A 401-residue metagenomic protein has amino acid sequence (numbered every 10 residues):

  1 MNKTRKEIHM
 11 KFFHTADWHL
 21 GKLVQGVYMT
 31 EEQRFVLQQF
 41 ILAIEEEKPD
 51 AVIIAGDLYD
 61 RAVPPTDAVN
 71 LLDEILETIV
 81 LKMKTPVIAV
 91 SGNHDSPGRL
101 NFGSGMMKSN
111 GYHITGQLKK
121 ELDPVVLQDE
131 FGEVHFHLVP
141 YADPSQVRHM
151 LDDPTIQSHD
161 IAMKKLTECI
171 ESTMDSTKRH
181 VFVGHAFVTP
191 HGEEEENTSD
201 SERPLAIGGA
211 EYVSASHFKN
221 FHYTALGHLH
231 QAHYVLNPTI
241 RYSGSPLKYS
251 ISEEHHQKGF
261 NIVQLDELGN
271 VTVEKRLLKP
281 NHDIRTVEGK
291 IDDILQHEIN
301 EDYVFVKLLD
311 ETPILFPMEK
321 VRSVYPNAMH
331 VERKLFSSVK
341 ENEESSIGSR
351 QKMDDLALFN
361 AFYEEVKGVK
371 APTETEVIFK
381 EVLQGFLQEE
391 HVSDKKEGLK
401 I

Functional and structural regions predicted by a protein language model:
N2-E77, K84, F182, K380-G385 (+1 more regions): N-terminal active-site segment of His-dependent metallophosphoesterases
T15-A16, V52-D57, P86-N93, H113-L118 (+3 more regions): Active-site neighborhood of phospho(di)ester-bond hydrolases with catalytic His/Asp-centered motifs
H19, P49-D67, K84-G98, A186-G209: Active-site neighborhood of divalent metal-dependent phosphoester/pyrophosphate hydrolases
H19-K22, D60-A62, V90-L100, K120-D123 (+4 more regions): Active-site environment of divalent metal-dependent phosphoester hydrolases
L23-Q25, L58-E77, S91-N110, G116 (+1 more regions): Metal-dependent catalytic neighborhoods of phosphoester/phosphodiester hydrolases
E46, A51, L265-I401: Accessory, non-catalytic peripheral segments of nucleic-acid enzymes
F102-M106, N110-I207: Conserved catalytic scaffold of divalent metal-dependent phosphoesterases
T189-P190, E194-V271: Conserved beta-sheet core of the metallophosphoesterase superfamily
